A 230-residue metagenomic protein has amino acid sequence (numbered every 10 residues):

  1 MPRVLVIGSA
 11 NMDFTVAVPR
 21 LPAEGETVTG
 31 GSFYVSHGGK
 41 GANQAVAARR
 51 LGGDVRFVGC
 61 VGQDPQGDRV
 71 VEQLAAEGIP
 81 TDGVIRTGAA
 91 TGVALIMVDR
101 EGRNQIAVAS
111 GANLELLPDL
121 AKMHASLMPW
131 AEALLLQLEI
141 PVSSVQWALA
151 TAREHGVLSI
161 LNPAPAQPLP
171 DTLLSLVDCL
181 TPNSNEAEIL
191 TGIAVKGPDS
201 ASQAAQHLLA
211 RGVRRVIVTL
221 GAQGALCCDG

Functional and structural regions predicted by a protein language model:
M1-C60, P65-R69, A75-A76: Glycine-rich phosphate/adenosyl-contacting loop at the front of the ribokinase-like
L5-V6, V108, A133-L135, I160 (+2 more regions): Structural motif
V46, V93-M97, Q105-I106, G224-C227: Short beta-strand scaffold segments in enzyme catalytic cores
C60, R86-G88, I96-A133, L138: Conserved phosphate-binding/catalytic loop of the ribokinase/pfkB sugar-kinase fold
Q73-G88: A glycine-rich helix N-cap at a beta->alpha junction
G78, L114-D119, S159-A166: Short gly/ser/thr-rich secondary-structure transition/capping motifs
Q146, A150-G230: Conserved phosphate/ATP/ADP-binding segment of small-molecule kinases
